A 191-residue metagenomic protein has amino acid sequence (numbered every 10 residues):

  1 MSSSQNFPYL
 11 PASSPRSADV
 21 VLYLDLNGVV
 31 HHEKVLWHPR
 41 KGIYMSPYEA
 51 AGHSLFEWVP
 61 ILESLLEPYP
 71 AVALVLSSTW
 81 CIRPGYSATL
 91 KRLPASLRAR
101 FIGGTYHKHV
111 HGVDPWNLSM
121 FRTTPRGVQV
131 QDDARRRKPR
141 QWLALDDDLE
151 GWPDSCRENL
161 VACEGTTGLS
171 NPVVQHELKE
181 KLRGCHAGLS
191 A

Functional and structural regions predicted by a protein language model:
M1-S2, H32: N-terminal amphipathic/basic-hydrophobic helices that include classical n-h-c signal peptides and signal-anchor
S2-L22, Q131-K138: Short amphipathic alpha-helices and their capping/turn segments at secondary-structure boundaries
S3-S13, E63, G184-A191: A short, highly charged, low-complexity intrinsically disordered segment
Q5-F7, Y23-L26, Q141-W142, E150-W152: Aromatic-residue detector
P8-P11, P15, P60, P68 (+4 more regions): Proline-rich intrinsically disordered, low-complexity coils
Y9, P15-G112: Alpha-helical substrate-recognition element adjacent to the catalytic core
S87-A191: C-terminal cap/substrate-recognition subdomain and adjoining C-terminal extension of metal-dependent phosphatase-like
